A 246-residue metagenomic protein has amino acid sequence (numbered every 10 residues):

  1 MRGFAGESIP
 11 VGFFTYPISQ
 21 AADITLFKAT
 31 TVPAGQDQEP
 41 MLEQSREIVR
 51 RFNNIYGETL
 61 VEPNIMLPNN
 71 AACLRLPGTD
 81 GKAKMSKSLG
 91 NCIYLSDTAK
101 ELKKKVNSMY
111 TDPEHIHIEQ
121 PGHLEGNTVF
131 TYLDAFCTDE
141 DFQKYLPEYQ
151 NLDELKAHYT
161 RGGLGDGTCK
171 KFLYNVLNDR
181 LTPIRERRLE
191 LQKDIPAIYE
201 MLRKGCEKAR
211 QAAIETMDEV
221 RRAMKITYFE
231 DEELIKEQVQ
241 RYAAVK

Functional and structural regions predicted by a protein language model:
M1-A22, D179-L181, R185, L189: N-terminal Rossmann-like or analogous alpha/beta NTP/dinucleotide-binding catalytic cores that position adenine
M1-G6, K28-E39, G90-I93: Flexible, glycine/proline-enriched loop segments at strand-loop-helix junctions that form or flank small-ligand binding
V11, A34, Q38-M41, E125: Aromatic-acidic/polar surface patches that form glycan- and anion
Y16, A22, T30-V32, A72-L74 (+1 more regions): Generic beta-strand structural signal
P40, R46-K246: Conserved nucleotide- and phosphate/pyrophosphate-binding catalytic cores in adenylate/nucleotidyl-handling enzymes
